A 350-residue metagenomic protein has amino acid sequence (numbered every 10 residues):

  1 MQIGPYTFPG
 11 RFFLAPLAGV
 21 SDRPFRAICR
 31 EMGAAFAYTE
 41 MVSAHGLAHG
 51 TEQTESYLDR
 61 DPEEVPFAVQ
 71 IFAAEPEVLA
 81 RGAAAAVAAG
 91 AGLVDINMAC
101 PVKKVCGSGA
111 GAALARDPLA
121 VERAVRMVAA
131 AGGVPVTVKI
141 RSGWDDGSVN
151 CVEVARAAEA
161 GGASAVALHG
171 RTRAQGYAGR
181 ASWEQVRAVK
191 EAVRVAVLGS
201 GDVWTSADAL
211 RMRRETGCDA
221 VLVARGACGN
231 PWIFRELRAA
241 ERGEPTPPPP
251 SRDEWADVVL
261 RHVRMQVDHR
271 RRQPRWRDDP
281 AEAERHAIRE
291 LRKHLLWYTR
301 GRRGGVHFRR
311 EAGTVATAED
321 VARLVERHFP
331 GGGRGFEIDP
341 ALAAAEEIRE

Functional and structural regions predicted by a protein language model:
M1-F12, H45-A68, C100, V105-S108 (+2 more regions): N-terminal small/glycine-rich loop or linker at the start of catalytic domains across soluble metabolic enzymes
Q2, L17-G92: Glycine-rich, positively charged N-terminal anion/phosphate-binding segment
G4, F8, F12-F13, A18 (+7 more regions): Alpha/beta catalytic cores of nucleotide-metabolism and tRNA/nucleoside-modifying enzymes
L17-G19, V42-A44, F72-A74, A99-P101 (+4 more regions): Active-site beta-loop-alpha junctions enriched in small/polar residues
E31, A80-A110, P118-V197: Alpha/beta enzyme core
Y38, A68-Q70, D95, T137 (+2 more regions): Conserved beta-strand positions in the central sheet of alpha/beta enzyme cores
A115: Aromatic- and acidic-residue-enriched carbohydrate-binding clefts of CAZyme catalytic domains
